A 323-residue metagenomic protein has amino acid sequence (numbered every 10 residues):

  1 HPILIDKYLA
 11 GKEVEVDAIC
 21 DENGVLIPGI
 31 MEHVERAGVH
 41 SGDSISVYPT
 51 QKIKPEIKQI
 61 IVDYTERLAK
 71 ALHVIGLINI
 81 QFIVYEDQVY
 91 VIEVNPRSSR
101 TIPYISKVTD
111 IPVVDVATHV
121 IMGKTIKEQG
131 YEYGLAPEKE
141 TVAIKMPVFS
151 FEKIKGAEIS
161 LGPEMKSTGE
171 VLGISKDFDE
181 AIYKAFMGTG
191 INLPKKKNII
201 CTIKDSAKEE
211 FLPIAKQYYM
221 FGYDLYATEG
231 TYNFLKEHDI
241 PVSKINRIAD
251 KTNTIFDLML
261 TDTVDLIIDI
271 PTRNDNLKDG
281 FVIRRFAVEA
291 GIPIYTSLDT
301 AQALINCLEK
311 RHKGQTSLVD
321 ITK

Functional and structural regions predicted by a protein language model:
H1-K195: ATP-dependent carboxylate activation and anion-phosphoryl transfer catalytic cores that bind Mg-ATP to form
R97, D205-S206, P271-D275: Short glycine-rich anion-binding loops that position phosphate/pyrophosphate groups of nucleotides and phosphorylated
G188-I199, Y218, D257-V264: Glycine-rich phosphate/diphosphate-binding loops that line cofactor/substrate pockets in enzymes
I214-M220, V288: Surface-exposed amphipathic alpha-helices with a cationic face
G222-F234: Short internal beta-strands
N246-R247, I255-K323: Peripheral docking tails and interdomain loops at the edges of cofactor- or intermediate-handling domains
